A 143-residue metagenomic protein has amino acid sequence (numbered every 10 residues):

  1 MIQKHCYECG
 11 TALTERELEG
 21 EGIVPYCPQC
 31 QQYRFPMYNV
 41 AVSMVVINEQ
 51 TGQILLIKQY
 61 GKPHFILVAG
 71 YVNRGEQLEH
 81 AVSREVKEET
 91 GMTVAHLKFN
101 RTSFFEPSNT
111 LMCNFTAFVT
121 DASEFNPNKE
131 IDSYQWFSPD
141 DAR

Functional and structural regions predicted by a protein language model:
M1, G22, N39, E49 (+2 more regions): A generic fold-level signal
I2-M44: Acidic, metal-coordinating catalytic segment for phosphate/diphosphate chemistry, firing primarily on the Nudix
H5, V45, L56, N114-T116 (+1 more regions): Conserved hydrophobic/aromatic beta-strand scaffold that supports enzyme active sites
Y26, I66, N114: Conserved beta-strand segments that form the floor/walls of ligand-binding pockets within enzyme and binding domains
P36-M37, I57, F125-N128: Short histidine-centered beta-strand/loop micro-motifs that create catalytic or ligand/metal-coordination sites
V45-E88, R101: Conserved Nudix-box catalytic region and its N-terminal flanking loop in Nudix hydrolases and closely related
V72-L97, R101-R143: Unchanged
